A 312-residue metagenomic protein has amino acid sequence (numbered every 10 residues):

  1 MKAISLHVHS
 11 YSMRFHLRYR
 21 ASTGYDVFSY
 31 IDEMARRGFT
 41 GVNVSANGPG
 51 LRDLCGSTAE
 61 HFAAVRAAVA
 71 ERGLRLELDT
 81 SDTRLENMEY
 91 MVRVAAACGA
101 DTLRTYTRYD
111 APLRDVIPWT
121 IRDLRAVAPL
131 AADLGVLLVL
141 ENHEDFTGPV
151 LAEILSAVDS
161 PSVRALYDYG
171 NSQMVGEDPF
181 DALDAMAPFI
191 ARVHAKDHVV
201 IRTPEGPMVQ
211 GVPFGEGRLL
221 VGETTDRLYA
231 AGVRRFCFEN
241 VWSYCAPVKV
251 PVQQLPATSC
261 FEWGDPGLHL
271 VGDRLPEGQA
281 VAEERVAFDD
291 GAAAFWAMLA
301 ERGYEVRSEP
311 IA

Functional and structural regions predicted by a protein language model:
M1-A21, A35, G148-V163, Q173-A312: Histidine-acidic metal/acid-base catalytic patches
S12-R14, A46-G48, D82-R84, T107-A111 (+4 more regions): Active-site-proximal loop/turn and secondary-structure-junction residues that shape catalytic pockets, frequently
S22-D26, S57-A64, E89, R93 (+4 more regions): Charged helix-capping and loop-helix junction motifs
Y25-G48, C98-T102: Catalytic domains of carbohydrate-active enzymes, especially glycoside hydrolases
D32, E60-R164: Active-site acidic/histidine proton-transfer and metal-coordination neighborhood in alpha/beta enzyme cores
T40-A67, A111-P112: Glycine-rich, proline-tolerant flexible connector loops at the mouths of alpha/beta enzymes
N43, E77-L78, L103-R104, H194 (+1 more regions): Conserved beta-strand positions in the central sheet of alpha/beta enzyme cores
